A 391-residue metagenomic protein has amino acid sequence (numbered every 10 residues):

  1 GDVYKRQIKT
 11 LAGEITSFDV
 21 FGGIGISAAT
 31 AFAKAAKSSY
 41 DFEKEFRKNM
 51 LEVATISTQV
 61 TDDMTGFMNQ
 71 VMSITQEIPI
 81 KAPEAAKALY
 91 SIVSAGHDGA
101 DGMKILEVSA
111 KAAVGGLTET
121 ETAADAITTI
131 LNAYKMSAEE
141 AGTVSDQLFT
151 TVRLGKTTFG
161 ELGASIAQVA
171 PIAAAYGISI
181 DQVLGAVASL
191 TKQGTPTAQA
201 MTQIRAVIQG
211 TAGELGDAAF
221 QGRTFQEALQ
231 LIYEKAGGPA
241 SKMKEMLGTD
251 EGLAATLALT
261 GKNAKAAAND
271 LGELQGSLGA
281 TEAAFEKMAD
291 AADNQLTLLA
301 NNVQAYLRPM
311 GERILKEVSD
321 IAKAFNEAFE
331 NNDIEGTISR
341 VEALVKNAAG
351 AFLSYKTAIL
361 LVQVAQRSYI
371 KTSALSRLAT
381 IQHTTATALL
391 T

Functional and structural regions predicted by a protein language model:
G1-Y4: Short, small-residue-biased leader/transition segments that mark boundaries at the very start of proteins
R6-G25, E330-A351: Membrane-penetrating hydrophobic segments
S17, I24-E77, K87-A95, G102-G116 (+11 more regions): Small-residue helix-packing and pore-constriction motifs in hydrophobic alpha-helices
T150, L154-T157, A175, A305 (+4 more regions): Conserved helix-loop functional segments at active or binding sites
S241-M246: Alpha-helical protein-protein interaction modules
L271, A283, D290: Glycine-rich phosphate/pyrophosphate-binding loop and adjacent beta-alpha nucleotide/cofactor-binding cores
A289, D293-L296, A300-L307, G311 (+2 more regions): Membrane-interacting alpha-helical segments
